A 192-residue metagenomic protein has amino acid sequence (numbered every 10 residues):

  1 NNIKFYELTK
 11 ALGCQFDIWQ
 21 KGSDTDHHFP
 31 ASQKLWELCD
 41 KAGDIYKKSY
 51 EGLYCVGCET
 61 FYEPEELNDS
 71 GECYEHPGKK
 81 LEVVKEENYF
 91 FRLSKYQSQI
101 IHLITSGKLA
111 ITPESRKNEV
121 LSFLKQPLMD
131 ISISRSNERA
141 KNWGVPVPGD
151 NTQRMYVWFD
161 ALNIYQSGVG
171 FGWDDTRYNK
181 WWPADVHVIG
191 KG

Functional and structural regions predicted by a protein language model:
N1-I45: N-terminal Rossmann-like or analogous alpha/beta NTP/dinucleotide-binding catalytic cores that position adenine
F5-T9, S70-C73, R92-L93, W173-T176: Short hydrophobic/aromatic-rich motifs at helix boundaries and adjacent loops
K10, D44, T60, T105 (+1 more regions): Residue-level marker of positions within ordered structural domains that often coincide with functionally constrained
K10-Q20, K41-G52, E65-L67, V83-V84 (+2 more regions): Short secondary-structure capping/junction motifs at helix and strand boundaries
G13, G43, E59, G144 (+1 more regions): Glycine-centered flexibility sites
Q20-G22, P30-K34, P77, E82-G192: Structured secondary-structure scaffolds
A42-Q97, I101: Cys/His-rich short segments
